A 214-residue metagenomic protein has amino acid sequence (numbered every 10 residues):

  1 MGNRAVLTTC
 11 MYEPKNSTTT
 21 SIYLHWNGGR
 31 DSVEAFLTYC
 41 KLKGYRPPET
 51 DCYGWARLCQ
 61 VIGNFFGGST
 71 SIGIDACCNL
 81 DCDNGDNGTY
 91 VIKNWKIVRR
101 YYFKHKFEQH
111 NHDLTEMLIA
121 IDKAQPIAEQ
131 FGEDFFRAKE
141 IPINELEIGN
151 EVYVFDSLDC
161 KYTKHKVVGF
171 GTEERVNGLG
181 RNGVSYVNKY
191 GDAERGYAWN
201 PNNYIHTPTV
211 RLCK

Functional and structural regions predicted by a protein language model:
M1-V6, I22, W26-S32: His-enriched metal-coordination microenvironments in redox/metal-binding proteins
R4-T9, Y90: Short beta-strand scaffold segments in enzyme catalytic cores
Y39-F136: Low-complexity intrinsically disordered segments
D134-I148: Mixed-charge, Lys/Arg-rich low-complexity intrinsically disordered regions
K161-V176: Short beta-strand-centered aromatic/proline hotspots
E173-Y186: Short, solvent-exposed secondary-structure boundary/capping segments
G183-K214: Intrinsically disordered, low-complexity, charged/polar segments
